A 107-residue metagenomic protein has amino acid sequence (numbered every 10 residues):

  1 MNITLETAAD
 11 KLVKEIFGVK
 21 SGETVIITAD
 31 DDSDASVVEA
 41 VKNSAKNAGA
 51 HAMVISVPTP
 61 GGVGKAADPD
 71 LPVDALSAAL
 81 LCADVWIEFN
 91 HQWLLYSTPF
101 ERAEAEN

Functional and structural regions predicted by a protein language model:
M1-N107: Active-site bordering "gate/hinge" segments that shape substrate access to catalytic or cofactor-binding pockets
